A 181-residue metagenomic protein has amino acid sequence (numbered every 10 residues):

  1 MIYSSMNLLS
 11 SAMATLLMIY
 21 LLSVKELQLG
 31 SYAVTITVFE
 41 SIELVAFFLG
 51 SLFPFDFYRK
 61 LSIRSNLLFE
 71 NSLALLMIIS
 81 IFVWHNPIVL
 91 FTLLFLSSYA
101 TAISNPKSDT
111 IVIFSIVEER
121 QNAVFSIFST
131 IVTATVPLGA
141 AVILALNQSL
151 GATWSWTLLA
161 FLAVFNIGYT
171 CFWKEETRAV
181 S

Functional and structural regions predicted by a protein language model:
M1-F48: A single, central transmembrane helix in multi-pass transporters
I2-A14, A46-F47, S51, L93-L144: Substrate-agnostic recognition of the 12-TM MFS/MFS-like secondary transporter fold
L16-L27, D56, L138-T157: Transmembrane alpha-helix termini and helix-breaking/packing motifs in multi-pass membrane transporters
L49-I63, N147-Q148: Helix-to-loop junctions at the C-terminal end of transmembrane segments in multipass secondary transporters
D56, I81, A152, L158-S181: Multi-pass alpha-helical transporter architecture, strongest for 12-TM Major Facilitator/SLC carriers used
S65-I79, A160-F161: Structural signature of the two symmetry-related core transmembrane helices
I81-L94: Helix-loop junctions at membrane interfaces in 12-TM secondary transporters
